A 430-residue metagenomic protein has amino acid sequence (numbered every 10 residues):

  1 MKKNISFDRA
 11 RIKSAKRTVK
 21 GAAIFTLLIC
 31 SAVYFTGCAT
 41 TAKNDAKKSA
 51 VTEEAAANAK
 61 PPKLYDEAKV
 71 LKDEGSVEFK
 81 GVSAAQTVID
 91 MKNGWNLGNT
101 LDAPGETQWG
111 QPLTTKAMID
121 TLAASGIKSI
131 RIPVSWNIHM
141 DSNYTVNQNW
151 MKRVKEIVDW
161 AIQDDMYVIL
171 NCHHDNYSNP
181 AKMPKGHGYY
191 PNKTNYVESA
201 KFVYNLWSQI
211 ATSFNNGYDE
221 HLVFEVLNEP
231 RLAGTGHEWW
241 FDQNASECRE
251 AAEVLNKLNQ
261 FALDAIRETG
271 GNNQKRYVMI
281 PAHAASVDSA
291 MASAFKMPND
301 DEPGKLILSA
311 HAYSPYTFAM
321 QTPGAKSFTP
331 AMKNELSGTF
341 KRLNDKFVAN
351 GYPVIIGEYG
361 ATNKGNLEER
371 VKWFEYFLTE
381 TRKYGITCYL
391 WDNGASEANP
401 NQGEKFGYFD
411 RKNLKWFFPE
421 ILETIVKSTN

Functional and structural regions predicted by a protein language model:
M1-R17: N-terminal secretory signal peptides that target proteins for export/translocation
T36-G37: C-terminal motif of bacterial Sec signal peptides marking the signal peptidase cleavage site
K48-S129: N-terminal carbohydrate-binding accessory modules
L97-T114, S142-V146, P184-G188, N195 (+1 more regions): Acidic/histidine-rich helix-loop elements that form or flank divalent-metal/phosphate-binding sites at the catalytic
P112, I119-K128, Y144-C172, S178-V226 (+1 more regions): An active-site-proximal structural segment forming one wall of the substrate-binding cleft that immediately precedes
P191, V197-G324, P330, K341-T362 (+1 more regions): Active-site region of glycoside hydrolase catalytic domains
N366-N430: Aromatic-rich peripheral "rim/lid" segments of glycoside hydrolase catalytic domains that contact and position glycan
